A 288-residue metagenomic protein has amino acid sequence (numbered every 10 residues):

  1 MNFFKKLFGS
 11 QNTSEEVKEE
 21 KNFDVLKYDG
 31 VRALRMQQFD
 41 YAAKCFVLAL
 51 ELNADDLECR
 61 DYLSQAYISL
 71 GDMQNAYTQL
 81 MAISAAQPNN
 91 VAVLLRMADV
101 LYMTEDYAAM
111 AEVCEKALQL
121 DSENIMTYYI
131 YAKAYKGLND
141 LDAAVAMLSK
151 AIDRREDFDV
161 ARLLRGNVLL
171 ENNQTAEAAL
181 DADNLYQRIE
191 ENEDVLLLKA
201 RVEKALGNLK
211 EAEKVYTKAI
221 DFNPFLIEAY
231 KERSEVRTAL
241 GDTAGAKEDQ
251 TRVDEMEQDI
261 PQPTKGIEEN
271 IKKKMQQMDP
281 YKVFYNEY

Functional and structural regions predicted by a protein language model:
F3-V25: TPR-adjacent "capping" and linker segments in tetratricopeptide-repeat scaffold/adaptor proteins
K18-E58, Y62-D72, A92, R96-M103 (+2 more regions): Alpha-helical segment of the N-proximal tetratricopeptide repeat
N22-D24, L57-E58, V91-A92, Y107 (+5 more regions): Helix-start (N-cap) detector for alpha-helical repeat units in TPR-like alpha-solenoids, especially tetratricopeptide
Q37-K44, L70-A82, T104-K116, G137-K150 (+3 more regions): Structural signature of tandem alpha-helical TPR/SEL1-like repeats, specifically the intra-repeat loop/turn
L52, A86-Q87, L120, R154 (+3 more regions): Structural marker of alpha-solenoid helical repeat scaffolds
N167, R201, K231-G241, P261-K282: TPR/TPR-like alpha-solenoid helical repeat scaffolds
D221-I227, K231-P261: TPR/TPR-like (Sel1-like) alpha-helical repeat modules
